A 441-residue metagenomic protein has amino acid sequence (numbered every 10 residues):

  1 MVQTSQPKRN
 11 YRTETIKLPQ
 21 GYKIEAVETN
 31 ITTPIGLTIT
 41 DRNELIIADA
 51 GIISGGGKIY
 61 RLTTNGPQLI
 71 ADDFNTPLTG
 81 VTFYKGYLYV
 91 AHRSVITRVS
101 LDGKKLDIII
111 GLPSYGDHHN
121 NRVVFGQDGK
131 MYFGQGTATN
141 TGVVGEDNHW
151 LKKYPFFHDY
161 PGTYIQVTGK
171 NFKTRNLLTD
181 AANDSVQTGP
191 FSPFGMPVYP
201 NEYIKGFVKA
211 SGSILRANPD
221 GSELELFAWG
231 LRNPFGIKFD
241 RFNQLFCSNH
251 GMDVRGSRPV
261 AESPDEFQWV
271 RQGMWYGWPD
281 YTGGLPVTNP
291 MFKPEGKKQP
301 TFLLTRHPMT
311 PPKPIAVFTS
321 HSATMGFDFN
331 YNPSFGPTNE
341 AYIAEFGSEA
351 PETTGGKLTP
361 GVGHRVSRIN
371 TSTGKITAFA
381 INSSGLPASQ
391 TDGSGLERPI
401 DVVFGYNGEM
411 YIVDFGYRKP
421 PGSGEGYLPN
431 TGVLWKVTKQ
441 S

Functional and structural regions predicted by a protein language model:
V2-L18, T137-S389, G393-E397, Y411 (+2 more regions): Beta-propeller domain segments
K23-I24, G66-L69, K104-D107, S222-E225 (+2 more regions): Predominantly a core beta-strand signature of beta-propeller blades across repeat-based propeller domains
I31-P34, F74-L78, G111-G116, L231-F235 (+1 more regions): Short coil/turn segments at the loop-to-beta-strand junctions that recur within blades of beta-propeller repeat folds
L37, V81, V123, P234-I237 (+2 more regions): Hydrophobic core register within WD40 beta-propeller blades
I39-R42, F83-G86, F125-G129, F239-F242 (+2 more regions): Residue-level detector of Asp-centered blade-edge/turn motifs that repeat once per structural unit in beta-propeller
G57-K85: Blade-loop segments of beta-propeller domains
S94-G126, G134-T168: Asp-box/WD-like beta-propeller blade repeats and closely related beta-sheet repeat scaffolds
